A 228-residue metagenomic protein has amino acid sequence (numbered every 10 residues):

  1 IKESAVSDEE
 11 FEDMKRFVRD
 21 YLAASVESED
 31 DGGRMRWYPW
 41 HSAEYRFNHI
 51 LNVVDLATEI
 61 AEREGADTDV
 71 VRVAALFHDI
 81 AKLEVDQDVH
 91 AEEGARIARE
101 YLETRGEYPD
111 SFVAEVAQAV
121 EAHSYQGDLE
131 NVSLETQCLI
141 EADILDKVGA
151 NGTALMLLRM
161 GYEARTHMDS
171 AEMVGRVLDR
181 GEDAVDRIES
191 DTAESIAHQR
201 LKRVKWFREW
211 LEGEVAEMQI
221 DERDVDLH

Functional and structural regions predicted by a protein language model:
E3-R16, Y38-E64, F77, G127-H228: Divalent metal-dependent phosphate-bond-processing catalytic cores, especially two-metal-ion Mg2+/Mn2+ enzymes that act
R19, Q118-E121, I140: Generic alpha-helical structural context detector
L22-E44: Small/polar-rich, solvent-exposed N-terminal microdomains that initiate assembly or binding
E29, G33-R36, R63, A91 (+2 more regions): Acidic catalytic motifs of isoprenoid enzymes
F47, L51, T68, R72 (+3 more regions): Short, well-structured alpha-helical segments
V53, H90-T104: An active-site-proximal "capping" alpha-helix that borders the catalytic cofactor pocket
T68-D86, H90, G94, E115-S124: His-Asp-centered metal-binding catalytic motifs of divalent-metal-dependent phosphohydrolases/nucleases
V85, T104-Y108, Q126-E130: Short helix-to-loop capping/linker segments positioned immediately adjacent to catalytic or ligand/cofactor-binding
